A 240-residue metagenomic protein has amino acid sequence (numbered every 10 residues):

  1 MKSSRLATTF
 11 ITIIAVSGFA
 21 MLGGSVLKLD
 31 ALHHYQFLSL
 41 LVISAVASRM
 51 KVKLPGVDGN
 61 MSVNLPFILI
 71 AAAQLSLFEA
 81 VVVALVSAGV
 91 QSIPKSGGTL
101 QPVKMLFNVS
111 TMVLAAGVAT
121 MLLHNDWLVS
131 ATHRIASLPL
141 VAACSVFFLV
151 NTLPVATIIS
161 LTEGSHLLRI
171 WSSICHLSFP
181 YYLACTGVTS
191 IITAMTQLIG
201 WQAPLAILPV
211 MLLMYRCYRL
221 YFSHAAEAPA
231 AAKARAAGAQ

Functional and structural regions predicted by a protein language model:
M1-N60, P66-S173, L177-R219: Short helix-perturbing small/polar motifs within transmembrane alpha-helices
S165-I170, F222-Q240: Membrane-proximal helical linkers
